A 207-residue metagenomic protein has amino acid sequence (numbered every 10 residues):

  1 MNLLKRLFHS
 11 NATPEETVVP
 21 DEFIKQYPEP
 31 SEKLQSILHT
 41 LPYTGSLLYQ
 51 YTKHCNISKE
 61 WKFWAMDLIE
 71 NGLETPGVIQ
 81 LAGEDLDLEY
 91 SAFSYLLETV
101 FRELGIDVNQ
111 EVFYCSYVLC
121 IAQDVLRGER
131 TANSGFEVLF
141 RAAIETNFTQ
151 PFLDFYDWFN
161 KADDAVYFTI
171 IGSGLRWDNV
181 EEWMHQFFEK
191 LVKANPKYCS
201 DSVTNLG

Functional and structural regions predicted by a protein language model:
L3-F8, P14-G207: Acidic, Ser/Pro/Thr-rich low-complexity regulatory regions and the short amphipathic helical interaction modules they
